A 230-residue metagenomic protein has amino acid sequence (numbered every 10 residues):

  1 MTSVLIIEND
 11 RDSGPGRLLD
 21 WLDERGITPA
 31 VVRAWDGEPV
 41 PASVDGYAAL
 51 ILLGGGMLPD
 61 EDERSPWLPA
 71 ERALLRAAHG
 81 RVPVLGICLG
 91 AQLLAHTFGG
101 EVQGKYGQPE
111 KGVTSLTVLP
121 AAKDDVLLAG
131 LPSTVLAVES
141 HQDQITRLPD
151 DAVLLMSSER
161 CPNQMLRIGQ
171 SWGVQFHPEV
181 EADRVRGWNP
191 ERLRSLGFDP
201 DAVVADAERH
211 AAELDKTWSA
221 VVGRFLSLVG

Functional and structural regions predicted by a protein language model:
M1-L5: Extreme N-terminal starter segment of soluble prokaryotic enzymes
I7-N9, A34, L89: Cofactor-binding loop segments of dinucleotide-utilizing enzymes, especially the Rossmann-like FAD- and NAD(P)+-binding
D12-R17: Short N-terminal binding/cap micro-motifs at the start of the first secondary-structure element
L19-L85: Flexible gly/pro-rich beta->alpha loop and the following alpha-helix that scaffold active-site loops
E61-R64, H96, Y106: Conserved catalytic-core motifs of eukaryotic protein kinase domains, centered on the activation segment
A78-E101: Catalytic nucleophile loop
F98-D183: Pocket-forming structural segment of enzyme catalytic cores
V180-G230: Acyltransferase
